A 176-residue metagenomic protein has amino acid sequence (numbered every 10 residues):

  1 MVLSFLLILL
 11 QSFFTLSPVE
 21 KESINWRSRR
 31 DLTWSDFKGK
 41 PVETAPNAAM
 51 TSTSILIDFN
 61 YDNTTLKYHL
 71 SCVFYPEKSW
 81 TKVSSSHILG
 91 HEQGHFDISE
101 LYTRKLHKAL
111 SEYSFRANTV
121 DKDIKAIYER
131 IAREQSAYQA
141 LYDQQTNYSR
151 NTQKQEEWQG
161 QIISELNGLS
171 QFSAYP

Functional and structural regions predicted by a protein language model:
M1-K21: Bacterial Sec-dependent N-terminal signal peptides
I8-Q11, T33, S85, N151: Alpha-helix initiation/capping motif
P18-T65, L70, F74, R116-P176: Metalloprotease/metallohydrolase-associated module, dominated by Zn2+-dependent proteases
E77-K78: Short, charged/polar surface micro-motifs in flexible loops or helix N-caps
T81-K82: C-terminal soluble interaction/assembly domains
H87-S99: Active-site recognition of the HExxH zinc-binding catalytic motif
I98-S111, F115, S136, A140: Sec-exported extracytoplasmic/periplasmic mature domains
